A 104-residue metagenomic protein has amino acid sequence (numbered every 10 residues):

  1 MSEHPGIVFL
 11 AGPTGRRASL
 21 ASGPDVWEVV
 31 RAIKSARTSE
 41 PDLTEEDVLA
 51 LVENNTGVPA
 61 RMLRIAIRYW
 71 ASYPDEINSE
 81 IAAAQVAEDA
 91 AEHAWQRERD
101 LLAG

Functional and structural regions predicted by a protein language model:
S2-A21, S35-R37, A50, N54-N55 (+1 more regions): Long, charge-rich, low-complexity intrinsically disordered regions
G23-E46: Short, amphipathic alpha-helical "recognition" segments used to contact nucleic acids or chromatin
